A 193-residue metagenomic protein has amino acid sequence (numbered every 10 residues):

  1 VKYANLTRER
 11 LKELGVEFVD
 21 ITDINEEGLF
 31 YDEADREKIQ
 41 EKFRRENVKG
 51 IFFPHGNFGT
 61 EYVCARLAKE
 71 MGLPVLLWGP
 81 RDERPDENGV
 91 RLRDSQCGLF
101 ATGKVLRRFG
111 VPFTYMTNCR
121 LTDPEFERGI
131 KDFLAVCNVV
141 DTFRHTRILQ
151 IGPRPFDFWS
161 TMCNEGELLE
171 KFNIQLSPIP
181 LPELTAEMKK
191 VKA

Functional and structural regions predicted by a protein language model:
V1-V140, H145-Q150, R154-A193: Metallocofactor- and cofactor-centric catalytic cores in central/energy metabolism, strongly enriched
